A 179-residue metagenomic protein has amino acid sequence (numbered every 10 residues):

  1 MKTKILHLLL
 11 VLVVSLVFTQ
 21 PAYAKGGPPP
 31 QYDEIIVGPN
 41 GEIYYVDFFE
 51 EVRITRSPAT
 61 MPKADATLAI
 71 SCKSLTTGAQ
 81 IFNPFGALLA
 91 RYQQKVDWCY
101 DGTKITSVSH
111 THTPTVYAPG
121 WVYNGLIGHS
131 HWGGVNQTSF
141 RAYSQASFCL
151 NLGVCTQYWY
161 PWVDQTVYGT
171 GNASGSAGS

Functional and structural regions predicted by a protein language model:
M1-F82: N-terminal prepro-regions of secreted/extracellular proteins
A64-S179: Mature secreted bioactive peptide module from preproproteins
